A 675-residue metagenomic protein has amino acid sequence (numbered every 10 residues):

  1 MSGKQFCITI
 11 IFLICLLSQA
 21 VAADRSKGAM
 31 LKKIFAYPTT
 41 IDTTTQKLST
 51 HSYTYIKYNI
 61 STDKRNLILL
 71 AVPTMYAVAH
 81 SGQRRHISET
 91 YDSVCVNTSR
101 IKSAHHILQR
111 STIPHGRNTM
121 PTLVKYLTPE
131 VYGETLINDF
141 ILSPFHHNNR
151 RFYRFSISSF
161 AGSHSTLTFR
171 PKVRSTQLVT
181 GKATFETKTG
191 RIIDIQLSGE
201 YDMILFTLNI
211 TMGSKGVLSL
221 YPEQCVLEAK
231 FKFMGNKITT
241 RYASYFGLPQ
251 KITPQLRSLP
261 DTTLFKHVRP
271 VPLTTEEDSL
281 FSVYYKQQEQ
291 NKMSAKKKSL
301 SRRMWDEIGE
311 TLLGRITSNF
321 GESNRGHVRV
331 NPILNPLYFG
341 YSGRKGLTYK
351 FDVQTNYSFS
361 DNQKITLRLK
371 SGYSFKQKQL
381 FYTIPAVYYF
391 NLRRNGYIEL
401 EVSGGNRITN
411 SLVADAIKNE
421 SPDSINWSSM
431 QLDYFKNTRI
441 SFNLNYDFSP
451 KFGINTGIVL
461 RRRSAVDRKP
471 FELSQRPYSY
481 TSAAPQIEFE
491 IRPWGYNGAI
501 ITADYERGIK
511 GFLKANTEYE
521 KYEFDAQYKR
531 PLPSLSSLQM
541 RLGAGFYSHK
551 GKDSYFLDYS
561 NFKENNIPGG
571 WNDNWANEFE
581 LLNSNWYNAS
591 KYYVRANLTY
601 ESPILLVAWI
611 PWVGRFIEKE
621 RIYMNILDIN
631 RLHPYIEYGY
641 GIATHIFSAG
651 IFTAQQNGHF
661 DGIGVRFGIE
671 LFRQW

Functional and structural regions predicted by a protein language model:
A22-H164, K172-L178, R241-Y341, Q431 (+7 more regions): Structured extracytoplasmic
S156-I157, G162-D261: Gly/Pro-enriched, hydrophobic low-complexity segments that function as extracytoplasmic propeptides/linkers
F169, I193-G199, L227, R329-Y341 (+13 more regions): Transmembrane beta-strand segments that form the barrel wall of outer-membrane beta-barrel proteins
T317-V330, S358-T366, N391-I398, P450-I454 (+5 more regions): Short loop/turn motifs that connect adjacent beta-strands in outer-membrane beta-barrel proteins
G343-K345, T355, W427-L460, W494 (+2 more regions): Outer-membrane beta-barrel transmembrane strands
K345-Y349, K378-Y382, K436-I440, P477-P485 (+5 more regions): Residues that define the transmembrane beta-barrel architecture of outer-membrane proteins
Y349-T355, I384-Y388, I440-Y446, I458 (+7 more regions): Residues on the lipid-exposed face of transmembrane beta-strands in outer-membrane beta-barrel proteins
Y397-S403, R407-D415, S424-L432, Y496 (+1 more regions): C-terminal outer-membrane beta-barrel translocator/porin domains of Gram-negative envelope proteins and their
